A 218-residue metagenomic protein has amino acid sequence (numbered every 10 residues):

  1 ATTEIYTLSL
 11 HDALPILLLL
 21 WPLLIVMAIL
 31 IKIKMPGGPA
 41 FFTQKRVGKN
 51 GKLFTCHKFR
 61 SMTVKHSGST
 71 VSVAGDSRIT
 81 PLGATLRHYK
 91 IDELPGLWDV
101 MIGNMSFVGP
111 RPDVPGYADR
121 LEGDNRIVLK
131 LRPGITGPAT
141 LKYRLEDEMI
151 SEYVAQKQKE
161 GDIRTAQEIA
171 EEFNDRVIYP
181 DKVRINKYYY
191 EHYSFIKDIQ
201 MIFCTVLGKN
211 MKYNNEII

Functional and structural regions predicted by a protein language model:
A1-T7: Short, exposed "boundary/linker" segments that immediately precede the start of a downstream structural module
L8-V64, Y189-I218: A hydrophobic, helix-centered structural microdomain
H11, I79-L82, R184: Residue-level signal for cytosolic alpha-helical hairpin/rod architecture
P39, M101-I218: Hydrophobic structural segments characteristic of membrane proteins
T63-T85, V114-L121, E152-Y153: Cytosolic-biased juxtamembrane loops and peripheral soluble domains of multi-pass membrane proteins
L82-Y89, N186-E191: Short, well-ordered beta-strand elements within core beta-sheets of diverse protein domains
K90-L94: Periplasmic N-terminal gating module of Gram-negative TonB-dependent outer-membrane receptors
L97: Gly/Thr-rich phosphate-binding loop signature of adenosyl cofactor/nucleotide-binding cores
